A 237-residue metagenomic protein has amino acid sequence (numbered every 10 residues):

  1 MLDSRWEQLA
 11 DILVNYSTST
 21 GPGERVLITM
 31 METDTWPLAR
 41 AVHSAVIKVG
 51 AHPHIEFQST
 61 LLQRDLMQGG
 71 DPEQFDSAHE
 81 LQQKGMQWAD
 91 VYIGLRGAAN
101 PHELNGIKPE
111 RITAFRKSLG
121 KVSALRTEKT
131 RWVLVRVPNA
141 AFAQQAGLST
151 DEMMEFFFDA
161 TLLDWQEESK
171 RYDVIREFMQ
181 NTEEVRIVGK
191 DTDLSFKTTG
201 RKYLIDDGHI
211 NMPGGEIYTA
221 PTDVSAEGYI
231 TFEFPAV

Functional and structural regions predicted by a protein language model:
M1-Y229, P235: Active-site bordering "gate/hinge" segments that shape substrate access to catalytic or cofactor-binding pockets
